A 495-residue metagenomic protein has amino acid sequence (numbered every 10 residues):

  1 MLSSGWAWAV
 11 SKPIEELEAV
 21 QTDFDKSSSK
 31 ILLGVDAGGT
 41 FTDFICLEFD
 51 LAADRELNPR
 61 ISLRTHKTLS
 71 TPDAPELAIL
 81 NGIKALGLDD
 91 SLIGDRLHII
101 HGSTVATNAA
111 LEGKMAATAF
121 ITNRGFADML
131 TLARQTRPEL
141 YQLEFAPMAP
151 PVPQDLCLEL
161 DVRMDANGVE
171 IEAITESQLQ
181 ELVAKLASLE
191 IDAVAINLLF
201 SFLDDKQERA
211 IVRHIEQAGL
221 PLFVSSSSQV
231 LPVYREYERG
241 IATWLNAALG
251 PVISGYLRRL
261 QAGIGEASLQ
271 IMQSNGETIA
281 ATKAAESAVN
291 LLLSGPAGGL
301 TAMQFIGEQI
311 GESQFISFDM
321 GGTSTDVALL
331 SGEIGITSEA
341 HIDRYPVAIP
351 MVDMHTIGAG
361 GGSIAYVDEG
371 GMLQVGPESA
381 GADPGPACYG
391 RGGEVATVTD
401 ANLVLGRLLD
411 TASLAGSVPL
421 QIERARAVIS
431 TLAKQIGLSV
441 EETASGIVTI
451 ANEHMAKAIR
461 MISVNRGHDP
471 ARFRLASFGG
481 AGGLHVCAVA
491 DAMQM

Functional and structural regions predicted by a protein language model:
L2, W6-M495: N-terminally biased helix-coil "hinge/interface" segments that flank
